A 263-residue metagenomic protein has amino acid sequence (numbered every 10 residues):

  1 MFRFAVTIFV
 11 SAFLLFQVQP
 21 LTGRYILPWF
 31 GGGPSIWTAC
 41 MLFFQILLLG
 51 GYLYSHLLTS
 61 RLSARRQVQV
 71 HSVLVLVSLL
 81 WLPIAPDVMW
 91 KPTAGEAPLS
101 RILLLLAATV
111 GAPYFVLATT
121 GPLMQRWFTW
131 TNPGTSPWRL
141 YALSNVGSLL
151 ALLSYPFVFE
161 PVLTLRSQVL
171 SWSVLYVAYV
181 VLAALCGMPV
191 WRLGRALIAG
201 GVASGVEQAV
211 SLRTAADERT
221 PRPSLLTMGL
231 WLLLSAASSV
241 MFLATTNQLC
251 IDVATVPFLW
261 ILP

Functional and structural regions predicted by a protein language model:
M1-P263: Alpha-helical transmembrane segments of multi-pass membrane proteins
